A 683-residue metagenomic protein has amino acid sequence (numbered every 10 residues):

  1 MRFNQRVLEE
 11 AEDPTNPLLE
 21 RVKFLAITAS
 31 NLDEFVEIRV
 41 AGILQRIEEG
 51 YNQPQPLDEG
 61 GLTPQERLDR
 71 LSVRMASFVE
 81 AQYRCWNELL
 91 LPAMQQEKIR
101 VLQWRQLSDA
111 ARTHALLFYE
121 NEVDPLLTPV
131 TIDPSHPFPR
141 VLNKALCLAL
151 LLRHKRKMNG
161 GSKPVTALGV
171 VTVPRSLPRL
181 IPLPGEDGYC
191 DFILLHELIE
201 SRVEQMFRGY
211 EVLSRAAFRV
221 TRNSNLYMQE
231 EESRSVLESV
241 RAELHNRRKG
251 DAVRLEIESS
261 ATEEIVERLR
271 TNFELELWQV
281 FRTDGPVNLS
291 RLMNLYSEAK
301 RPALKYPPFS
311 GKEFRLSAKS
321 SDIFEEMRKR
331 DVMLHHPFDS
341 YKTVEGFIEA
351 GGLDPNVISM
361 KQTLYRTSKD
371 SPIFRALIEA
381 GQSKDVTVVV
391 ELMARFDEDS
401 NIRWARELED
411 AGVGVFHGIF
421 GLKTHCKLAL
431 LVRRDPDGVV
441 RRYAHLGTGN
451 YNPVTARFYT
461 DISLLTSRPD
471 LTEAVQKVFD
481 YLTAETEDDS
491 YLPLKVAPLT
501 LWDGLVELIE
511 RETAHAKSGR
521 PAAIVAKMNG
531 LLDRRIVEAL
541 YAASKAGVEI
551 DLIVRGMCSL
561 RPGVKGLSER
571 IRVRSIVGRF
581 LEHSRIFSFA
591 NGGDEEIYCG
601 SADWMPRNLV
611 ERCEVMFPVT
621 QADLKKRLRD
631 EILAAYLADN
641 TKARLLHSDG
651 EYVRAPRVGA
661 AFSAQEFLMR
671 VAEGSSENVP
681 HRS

Functional and structural regions predicted by a protein language model:
M1-I524, A542-A546, C558-S683: N-terminal localization/anchoring segments of enzymes in phospholipid and broader phosphate metabolism
N529: Cofactor-pocket helix-loop regions in the catalytic cores of large enzyme subunits
R534-Y541: Glycine/threonine-rich ATP-lid/beta-loop region of ATP-binding domains
R535, V554-R555: Long, contiguous C-terminal modules that act as interaction/assembly or targeting platforms
E549-I553: Hydrophobic alpha/beta core scaffold segments
